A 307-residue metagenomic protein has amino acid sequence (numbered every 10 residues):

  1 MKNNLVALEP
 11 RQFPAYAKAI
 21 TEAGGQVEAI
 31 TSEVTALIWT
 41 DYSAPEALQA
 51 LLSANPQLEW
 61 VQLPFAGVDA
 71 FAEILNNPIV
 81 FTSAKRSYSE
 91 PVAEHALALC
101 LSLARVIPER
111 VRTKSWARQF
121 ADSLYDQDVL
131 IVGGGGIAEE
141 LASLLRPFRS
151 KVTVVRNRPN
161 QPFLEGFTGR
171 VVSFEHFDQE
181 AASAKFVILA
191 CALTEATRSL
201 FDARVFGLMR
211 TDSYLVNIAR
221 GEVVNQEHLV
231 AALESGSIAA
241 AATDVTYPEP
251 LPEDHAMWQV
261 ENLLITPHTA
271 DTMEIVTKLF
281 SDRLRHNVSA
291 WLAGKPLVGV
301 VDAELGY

Functional and structural regions predicted by a protein language model:
M1-T40: N-terminal glycine-/charge-rich "phosphate-binding" loop or analogous flexible N-terminal tail
Y16-I20, T31-E33, A70-N77, P159-F167 (+1 more regions): Short loop/helix-cap segments at secondary-structure boundaries that form the rim of catalytic
A36-V111: Phosphate/diphosphate ligand-binding glycine-rich loop within oxidoreductases
Q49-Q57, E73-N77, F206-T211, A232-G236 (+1 more regions): Short, conserved loop/helix-junction motifs that constitute active-site signature segments in enzyme catalytic cores
A93-E109, P147-F148, D282-A290, K295: Oxidoreductase and adenylate-handling cofactor-binding alpha/beta cores
E109-E140, G169: Glycine-rich NAD(P)-binding loop of Rossmann-like domains
P159-A256: Rossmann-like adenosine-cofactor binding region
D212, I218-Y307: Rossmann-like dinucleotide-binding domain for NAD(H)/NADP(H)
